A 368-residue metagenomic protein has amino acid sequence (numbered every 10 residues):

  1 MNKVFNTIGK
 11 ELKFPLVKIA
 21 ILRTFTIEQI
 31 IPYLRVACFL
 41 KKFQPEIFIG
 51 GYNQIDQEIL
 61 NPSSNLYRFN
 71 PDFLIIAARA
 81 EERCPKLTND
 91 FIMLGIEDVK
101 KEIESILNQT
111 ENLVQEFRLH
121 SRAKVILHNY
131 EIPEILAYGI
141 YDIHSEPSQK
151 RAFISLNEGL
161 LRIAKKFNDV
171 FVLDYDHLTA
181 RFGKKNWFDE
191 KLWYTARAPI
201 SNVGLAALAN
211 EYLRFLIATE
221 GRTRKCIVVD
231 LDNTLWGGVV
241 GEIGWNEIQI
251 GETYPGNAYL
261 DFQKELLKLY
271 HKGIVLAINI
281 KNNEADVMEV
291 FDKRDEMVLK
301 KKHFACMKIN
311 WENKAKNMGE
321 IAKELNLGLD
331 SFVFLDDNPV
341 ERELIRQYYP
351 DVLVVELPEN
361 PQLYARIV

Functional and structural regions predicted by a protein language model:
M1-V228, L235-W236, G241-E247, V340 (+2 more regions): Extracellular glycan-modifying ectodomains
L12-K18, Y270-V275, K300-H303, E324-D330: Short, surface-exposed connector motifs at secondary-structure boundaries
L107-S121, L266, A315-G328: Short, basic/hydrophobic alpha-helical segments
K124, V275, D351: Residue-level detector of anion-binding/catalytic polar loops
H128, Y175, N279, L335 (+1 more regions): Generic beta-sheet signal
V228, D232-K316: Alpha-helical substrate-recognition element adjacent to the catalytic core
M288-V368: C-terminal cap/substrate-recognition subdomain and adjoining C-terminal extension of metal-dependent phosphatase-like
